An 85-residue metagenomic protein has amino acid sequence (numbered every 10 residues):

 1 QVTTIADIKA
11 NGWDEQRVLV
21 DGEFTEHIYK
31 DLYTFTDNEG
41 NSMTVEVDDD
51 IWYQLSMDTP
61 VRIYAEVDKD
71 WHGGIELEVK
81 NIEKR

Functional and structural regions predicted by a protein language model:
Q1-R85: OB-fold and OB-like single-stranded nucleic-acid-recognition modules and their adjacent interaction interfaces
